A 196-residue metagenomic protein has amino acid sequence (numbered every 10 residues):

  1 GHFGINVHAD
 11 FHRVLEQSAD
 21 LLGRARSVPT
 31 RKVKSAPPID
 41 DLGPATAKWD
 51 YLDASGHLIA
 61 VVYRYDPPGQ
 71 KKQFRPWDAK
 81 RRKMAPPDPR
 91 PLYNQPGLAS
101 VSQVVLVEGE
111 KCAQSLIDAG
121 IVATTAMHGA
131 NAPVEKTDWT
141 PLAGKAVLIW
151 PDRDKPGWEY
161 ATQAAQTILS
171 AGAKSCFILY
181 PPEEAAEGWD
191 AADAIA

Functional and structural regions predicted by a protein language model:
G1-R24: Short Cys/His-based metal-binding microdomains
A9, D50, A54-L58, K80 (+2 more regions): TOPRIM fold recognition
Q17-V104, T140-P141, L169-A171: TOPRIM metal-binding catalytic domain and adjacent DNA-binding surface shared by DnaG-type primases
